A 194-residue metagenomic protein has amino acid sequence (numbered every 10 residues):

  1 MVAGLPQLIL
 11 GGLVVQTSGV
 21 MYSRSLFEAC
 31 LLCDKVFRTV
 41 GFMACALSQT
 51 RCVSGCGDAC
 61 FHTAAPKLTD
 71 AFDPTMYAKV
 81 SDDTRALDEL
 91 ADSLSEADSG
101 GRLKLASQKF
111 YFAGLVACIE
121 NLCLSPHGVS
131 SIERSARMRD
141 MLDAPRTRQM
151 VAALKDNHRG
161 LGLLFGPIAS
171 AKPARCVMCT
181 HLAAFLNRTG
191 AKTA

Functional and structural regions predicted by a protein language model:
M1-T75: Conserved nucleotide-sugar donor-binding catalytic segment
Q16, S81-T84, K109, K155: Alpha-helix N-cap/helix-start motif at coil-to-helix transitions, marked by capping-box chemistry
C33, A97-R102: Inter-helical turn/loop segments and adjacent helix faces that build the functional surface of alpha-helical bundle
A46-T50, L94, C118-P126, P167-I168: Generic structural signal for hydrophobic core residues of well-folded globular domains
G57-P66, D70-S99, L124-T147: Catalytic core of nucleotide-sugar-dependent glycosyltransferases
H62-K67, V116, D156-N157: Short acidic (Asp/Glu) and glycine-rich catalytic loops that position anionic groups and cofactors
G101-E120: Amphipathic alpha-helical protein-interaction segments enriched in hydrophobic
L124-A194: Membrane-interface aromatic/basic loop that binds lipid-linked glycans or pyrophosphate carriers, typified by
